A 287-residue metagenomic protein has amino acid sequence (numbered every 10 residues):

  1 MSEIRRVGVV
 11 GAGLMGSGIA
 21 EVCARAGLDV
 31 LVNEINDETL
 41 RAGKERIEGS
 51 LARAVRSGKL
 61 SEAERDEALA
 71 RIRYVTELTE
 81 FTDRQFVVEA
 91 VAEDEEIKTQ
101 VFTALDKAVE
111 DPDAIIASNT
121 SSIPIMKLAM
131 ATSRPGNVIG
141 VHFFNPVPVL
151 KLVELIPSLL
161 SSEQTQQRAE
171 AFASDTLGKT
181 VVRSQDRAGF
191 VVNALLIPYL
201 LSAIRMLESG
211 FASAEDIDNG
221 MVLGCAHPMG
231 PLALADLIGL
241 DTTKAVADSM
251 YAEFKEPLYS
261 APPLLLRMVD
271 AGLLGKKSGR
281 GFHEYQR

Functional and structural regions predicted by a protein language model:
M1-R53, A108: NAD(P)+-binding Rossmann beta1-loop-alpha1 motif at the extreme N-terminus of oxidoreductases
S2, Q164, S174, G178-Q185 (+2 more regions): NAD(P)-dependent Rossmann-like dehydrogenase/reductase catalytic/cofactor-binding core
V10, N33, V75, A90 (+2 more regions): Structural motif
V32-R65, P157-T165, V181, A188-L195: Rossmann-like dinucleotide-binding cores of NAD(P)H-dependent redox enzymes
E38-T39, V55-I115, I123: Rossmann-like NAD(P)-binding element
A114-Q185, N193-A194: Rossmann-fold dinucleotide-binding core
